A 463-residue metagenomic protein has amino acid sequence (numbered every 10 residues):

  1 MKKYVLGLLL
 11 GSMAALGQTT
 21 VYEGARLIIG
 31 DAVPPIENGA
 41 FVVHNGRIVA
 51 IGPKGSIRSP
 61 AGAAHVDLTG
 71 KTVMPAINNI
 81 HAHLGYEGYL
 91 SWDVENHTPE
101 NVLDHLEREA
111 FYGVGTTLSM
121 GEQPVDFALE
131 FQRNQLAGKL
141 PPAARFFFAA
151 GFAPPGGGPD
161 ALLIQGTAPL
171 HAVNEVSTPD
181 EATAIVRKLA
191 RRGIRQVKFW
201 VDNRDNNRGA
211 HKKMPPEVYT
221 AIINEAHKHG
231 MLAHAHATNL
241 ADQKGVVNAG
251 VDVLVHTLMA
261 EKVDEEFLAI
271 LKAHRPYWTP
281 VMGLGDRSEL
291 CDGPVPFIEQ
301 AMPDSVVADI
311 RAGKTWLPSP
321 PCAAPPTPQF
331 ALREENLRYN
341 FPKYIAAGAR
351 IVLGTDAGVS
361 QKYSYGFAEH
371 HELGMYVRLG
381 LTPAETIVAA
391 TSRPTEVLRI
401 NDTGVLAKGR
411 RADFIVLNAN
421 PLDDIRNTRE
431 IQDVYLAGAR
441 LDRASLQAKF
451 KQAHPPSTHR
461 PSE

Functional and structural regions predicted by a protein language model:
Y4-M13: Sec-dependent N-terminal signal peptides
L27-A40, G52-S56, E335, S364 (+2 more regions): Acidic, glycine-enriched loop/beta-strand segments at the rims of small-molecule binding/catalytic pockets
V33-M74: Histidine-rich, glycine-flanked metal-binding segment
T72-N134, L163-Q165, E217, A241-A249: Metal-associated gating/positioning segment near the N- to mid-region
A82-E100, G157-V176, R204-K213, P321-F330: Acidic/histidine-rich helix-loop elements that form or flank divalent-metal/phosphate-binding sites at the catalytic
D104-D126, A143-A150, I194-R204, L232 (+3 more regions): Divalent metal-dependent hydrolysis catalytic cores, especially in the metallo-beta-lactamase
L136-F152, K212-A235, R275-P280: Alpha-helix-loop-beta-strand connector modules within alpha/beta enzyme cores
S177, A184-G209, L258-L379, K451-E463: Active-site neighborhoods of metal-dependent hydrolases
